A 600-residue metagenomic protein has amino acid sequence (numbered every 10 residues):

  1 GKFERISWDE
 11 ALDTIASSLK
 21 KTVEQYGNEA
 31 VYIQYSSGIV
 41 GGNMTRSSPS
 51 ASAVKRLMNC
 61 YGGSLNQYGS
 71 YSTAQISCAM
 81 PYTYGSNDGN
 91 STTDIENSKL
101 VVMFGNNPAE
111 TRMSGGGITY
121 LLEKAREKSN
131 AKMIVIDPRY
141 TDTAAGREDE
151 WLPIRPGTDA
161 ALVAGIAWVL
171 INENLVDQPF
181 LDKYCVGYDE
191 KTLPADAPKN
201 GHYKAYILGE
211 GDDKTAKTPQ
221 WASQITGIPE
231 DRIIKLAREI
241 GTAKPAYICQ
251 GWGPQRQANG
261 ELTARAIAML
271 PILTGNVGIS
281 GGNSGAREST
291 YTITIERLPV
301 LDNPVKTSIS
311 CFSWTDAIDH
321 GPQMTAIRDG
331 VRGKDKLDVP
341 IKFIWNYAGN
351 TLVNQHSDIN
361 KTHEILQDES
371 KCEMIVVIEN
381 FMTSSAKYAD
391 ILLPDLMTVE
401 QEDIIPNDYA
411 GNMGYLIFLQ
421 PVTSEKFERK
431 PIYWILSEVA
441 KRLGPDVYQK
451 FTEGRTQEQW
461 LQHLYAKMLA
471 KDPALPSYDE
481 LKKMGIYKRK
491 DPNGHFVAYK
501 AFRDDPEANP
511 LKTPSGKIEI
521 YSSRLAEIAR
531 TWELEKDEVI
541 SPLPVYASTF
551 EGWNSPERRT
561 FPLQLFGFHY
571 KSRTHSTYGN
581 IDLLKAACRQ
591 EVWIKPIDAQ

Functional and structural regions predicted by a protein language model:
G1-L175, Y347: N-terminal export/assembly segments and adjacent metallocofactor-ligating motifs of anaerobic energy-metabolism
A30, L100-R147, R155, W221 (+2 more regions): A cross-kingdom feature strongest in bacterial/archaeal respiratory oxidoreductases
Q34-M44, W221-I225, G251-A258, S289-T292 (+1 more regions): Conserved short loop/turn motifs at secondary-structure junctions
S36-S37, K183-G187, E239-I240, N283-T294 (+1 more regions): A glycine-rich phosphate-binding loop feature that marks nucleotide/adenosyl-phosphate handling sites
N43-S50, C78-M80, R112-G116, A144-D149 (+8 more regions): Short acidic, glycine/serine/threonine-rich loops at helix termini
K128, K132-I134, R139-A243: Long, well-ordered, tryptophan-enriched scaffold segments
I240-L337, D403, N509, E519 (+1 more regions): A glycine-rich, hydrophobic/aromatic-adjacent loop/helix-cap motif
I432-K450: Non-catalytic, well-ordered alpha-helical segments in soluble enzyme domains
